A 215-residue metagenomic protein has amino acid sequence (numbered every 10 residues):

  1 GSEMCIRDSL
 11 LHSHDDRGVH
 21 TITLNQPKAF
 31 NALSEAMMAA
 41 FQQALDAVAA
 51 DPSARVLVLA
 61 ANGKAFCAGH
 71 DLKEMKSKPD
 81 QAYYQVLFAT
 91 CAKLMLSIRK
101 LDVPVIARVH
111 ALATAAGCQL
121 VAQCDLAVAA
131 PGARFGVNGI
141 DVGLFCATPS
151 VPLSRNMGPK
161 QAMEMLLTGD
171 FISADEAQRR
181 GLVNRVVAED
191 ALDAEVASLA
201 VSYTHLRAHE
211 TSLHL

Functional and structural regions predicted by a protein language model:
G1-D8, T204-H214: Conserved small/polar residues in nucleotide/adenosyl-binding loops
S2, R7-N62, L96: Conserved CoA-thioester-binding segment of acyl-CoA-metabolizing enzymes
I6, A32-E35, A68, S77 (+2 more regions): Phosphate-coordinating loops and pocket residues in cytosolic domains that bind phosphorylated ligands
F30-N31, K73-K76, G136, D193: Nucleotide phosphate-binding site architecture
M37-F41, L87-T90, L120, L192: Hydrophobic alpha-helical membrane-association signature
A39, S53, A61-L94, A113: Glycine- (often His-adjacent) and acidic-residue-rich active-site loop that binds/positions the CoA thioester
L96-L206: Crotonase-fold acyl-CoA enzyme core
